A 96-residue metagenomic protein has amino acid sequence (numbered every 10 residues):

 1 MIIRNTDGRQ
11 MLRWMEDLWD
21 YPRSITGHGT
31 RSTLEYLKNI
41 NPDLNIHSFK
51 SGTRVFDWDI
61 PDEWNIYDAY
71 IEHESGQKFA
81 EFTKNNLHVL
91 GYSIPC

Functional and structural regions predicted by a protein language model:
M1-C96: N-terminal hydrophobic/helix-forming segments and targeting peptides
